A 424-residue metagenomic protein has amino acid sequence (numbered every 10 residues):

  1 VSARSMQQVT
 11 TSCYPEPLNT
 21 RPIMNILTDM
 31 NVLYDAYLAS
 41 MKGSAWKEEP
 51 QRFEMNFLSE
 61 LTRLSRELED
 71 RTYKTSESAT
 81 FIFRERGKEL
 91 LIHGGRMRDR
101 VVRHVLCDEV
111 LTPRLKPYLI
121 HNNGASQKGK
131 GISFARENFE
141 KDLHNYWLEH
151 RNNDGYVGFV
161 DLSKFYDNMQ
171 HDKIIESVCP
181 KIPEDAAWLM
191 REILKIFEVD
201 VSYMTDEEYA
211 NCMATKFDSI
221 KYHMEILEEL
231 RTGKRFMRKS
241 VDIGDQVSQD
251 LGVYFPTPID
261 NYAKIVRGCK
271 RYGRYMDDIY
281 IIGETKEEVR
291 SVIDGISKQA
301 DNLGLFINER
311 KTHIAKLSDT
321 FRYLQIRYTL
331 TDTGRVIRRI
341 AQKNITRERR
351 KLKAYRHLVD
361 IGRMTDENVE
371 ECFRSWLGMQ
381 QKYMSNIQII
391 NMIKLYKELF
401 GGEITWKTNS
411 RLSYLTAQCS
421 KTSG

Functional and structural regions predicted by a protein language model:
V1-T62, S413, Q418-G424: Non-catalytic, polymerase-adjacent accessory regions of viral genome-replication enzymes
S2-T10, G95, R100, H104 (+5 more regions): Right-hand nucleic-acid polymerase module
R21-I23, E109-Q170: Active-site-proximal segment of RNA-dependent polymerases
A45-Q51, S76-V101, Y118-G131, V201-V253: Short, conserved non-catalytic motifs in the polymerase core
F53-E77: Amphipathic alpha-helical blocks
D142, E149-M276, Y280-G295, A315 (+1 more regions): Conserved polymerase palm-domain catalytic core
I182, S297-L305: A common structural junction motif
